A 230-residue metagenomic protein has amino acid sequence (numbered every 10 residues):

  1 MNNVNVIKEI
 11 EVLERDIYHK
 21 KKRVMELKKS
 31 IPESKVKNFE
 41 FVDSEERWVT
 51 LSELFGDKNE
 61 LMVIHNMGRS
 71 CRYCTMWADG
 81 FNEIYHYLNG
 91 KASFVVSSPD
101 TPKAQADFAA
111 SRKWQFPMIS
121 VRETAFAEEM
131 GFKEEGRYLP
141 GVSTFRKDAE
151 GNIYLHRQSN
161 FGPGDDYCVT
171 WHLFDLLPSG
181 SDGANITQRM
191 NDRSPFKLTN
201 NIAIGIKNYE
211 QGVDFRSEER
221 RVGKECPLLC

Functional and structural regions predicted by a protein language model:
M1-L61, N66-G90, A110, A125-S217 (+1 more regions): Non-globular targeting/processing and membrane-anchoring segments
S70, K113-M118, L228-C230: Short amphipathic alpha-helical segments with coiled-coil-like heptad repeat character
C71, K103, G162, L228-L229: Flexible, glycine-rich phosphate/dinucleotide-binding loops and adjacent beta-alpha linkers at cofactor/substrate
N89-A104, W114-F126: Thiol-based oxidoreductase modules, predominantly thioredoxin-like and allied folds used for disulfide exchange
D107: Short active-site loop/helix that positions an aromatic residue
E218-C230: Single conserved hydrophobic/aromatic residue that forms the stacking wall/gate of nucleotide- or nucleobase-binding
